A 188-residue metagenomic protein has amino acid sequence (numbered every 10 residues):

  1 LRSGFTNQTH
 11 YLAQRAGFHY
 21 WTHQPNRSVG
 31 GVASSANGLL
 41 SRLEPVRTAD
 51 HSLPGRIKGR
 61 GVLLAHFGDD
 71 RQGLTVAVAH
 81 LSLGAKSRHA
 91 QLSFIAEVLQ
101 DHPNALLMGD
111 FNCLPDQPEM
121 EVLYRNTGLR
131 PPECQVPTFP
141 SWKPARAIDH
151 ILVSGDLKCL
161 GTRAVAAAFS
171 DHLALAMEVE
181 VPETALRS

Functional and structural regions predicted by a protein language model:
G4, Y11-R15, H19-S188: Active-site regions of metal-assisted phosphoester/phosphodiester hydrolases, unifying DNase/endonuclease modules
